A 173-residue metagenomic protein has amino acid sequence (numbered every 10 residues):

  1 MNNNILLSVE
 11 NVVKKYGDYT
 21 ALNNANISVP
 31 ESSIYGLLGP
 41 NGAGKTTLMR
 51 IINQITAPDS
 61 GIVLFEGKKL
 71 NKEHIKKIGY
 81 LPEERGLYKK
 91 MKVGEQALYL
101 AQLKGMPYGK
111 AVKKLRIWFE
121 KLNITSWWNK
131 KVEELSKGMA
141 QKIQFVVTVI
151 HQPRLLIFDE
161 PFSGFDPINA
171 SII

Functional and structural regions predicted by a protein language model:
N53: Helix-to-loop junction immediately C-terminal to a conserved catalytic motif
G61-K76: Conserved ABC transporter NBD signature motif
L98, Q102, K110-W127: Conserved ABC ATPase "signature" region
K131-G138: Conserved ABC ATPase signature
F145: Hydrophobic anchor residue at the start of the ABC signature
L156-E160, F165: Catalytic Walker B motif of ABC-type/P-loop ATPase nucleotide-binding domains
